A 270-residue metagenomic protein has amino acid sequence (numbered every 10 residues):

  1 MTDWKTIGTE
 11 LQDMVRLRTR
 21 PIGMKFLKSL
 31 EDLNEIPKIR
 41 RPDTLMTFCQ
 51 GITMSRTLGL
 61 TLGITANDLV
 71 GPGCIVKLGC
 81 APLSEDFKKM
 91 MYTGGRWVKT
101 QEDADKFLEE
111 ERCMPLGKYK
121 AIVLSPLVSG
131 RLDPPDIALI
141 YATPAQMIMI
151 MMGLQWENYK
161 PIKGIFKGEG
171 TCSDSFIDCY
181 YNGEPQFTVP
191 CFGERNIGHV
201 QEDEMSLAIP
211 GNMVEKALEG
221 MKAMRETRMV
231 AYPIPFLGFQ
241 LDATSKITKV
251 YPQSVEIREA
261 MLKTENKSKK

Functional and structural regions predicted by a protein language model:
W4-K270: Acidic, serine/proline-rich low-complexity intrinsically disordered regions
